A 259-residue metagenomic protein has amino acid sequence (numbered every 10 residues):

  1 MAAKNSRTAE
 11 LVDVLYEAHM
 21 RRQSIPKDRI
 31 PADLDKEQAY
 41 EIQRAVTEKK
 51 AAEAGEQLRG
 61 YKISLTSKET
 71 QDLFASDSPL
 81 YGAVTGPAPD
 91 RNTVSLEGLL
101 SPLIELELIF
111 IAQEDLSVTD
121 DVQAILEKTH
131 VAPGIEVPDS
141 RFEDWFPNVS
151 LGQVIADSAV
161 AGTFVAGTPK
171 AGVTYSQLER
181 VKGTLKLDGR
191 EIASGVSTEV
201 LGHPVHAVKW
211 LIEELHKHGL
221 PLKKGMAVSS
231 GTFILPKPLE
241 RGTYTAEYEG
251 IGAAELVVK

Functional and structural regions predicted by a protein language model:
K4-G202, E240, E255-K259: Catalytic-core "active-site belt" of small-molecule-metabolizing enzymes, emphasizing His/Asp/Glu-rich regions
L187-D188, S230, E249: Short strand-turn-strand beta-turns centered on an Asx-Gly dipeptide
V196-E214: A short, flexible low-complexity segment enriched in Lys/Arg and Gly/Pro that occurs in N-terminal basic tails
V208-K237: A conserved acidic, glycine/proline-rich C-terminal tail/linker
G242-A246: A short tyrosine-centered beta-strand micro-motif
Y248-E255: A short hydrophobic beta-strand segment most commonly corresponding to one strand of the jelly-roll/cupin
